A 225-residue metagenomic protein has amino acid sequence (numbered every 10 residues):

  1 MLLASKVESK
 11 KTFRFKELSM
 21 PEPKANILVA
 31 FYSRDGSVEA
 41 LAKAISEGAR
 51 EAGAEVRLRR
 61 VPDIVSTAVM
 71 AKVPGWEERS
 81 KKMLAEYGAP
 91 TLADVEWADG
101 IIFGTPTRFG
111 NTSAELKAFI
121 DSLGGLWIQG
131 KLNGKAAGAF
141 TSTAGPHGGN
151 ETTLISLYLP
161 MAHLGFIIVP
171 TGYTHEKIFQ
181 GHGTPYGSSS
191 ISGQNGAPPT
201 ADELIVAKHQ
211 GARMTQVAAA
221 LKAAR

Functional and structural regions predicted by a protein language model:
S5-S9: N-terminal polybasic/positive-inside topogenic patches
K11-K131, G183, I191-R225: N-terminal beta1-alpha1-beta2 submodule of the flavodoxin-like/Rossmannoid cofactor-binding fold
N133-Q180: Short, glycine-/small-residue-rich phosphate/pyrophosphate-handling segment
H147, S189-S190: Short alpha-helix boundary/capping motifs
